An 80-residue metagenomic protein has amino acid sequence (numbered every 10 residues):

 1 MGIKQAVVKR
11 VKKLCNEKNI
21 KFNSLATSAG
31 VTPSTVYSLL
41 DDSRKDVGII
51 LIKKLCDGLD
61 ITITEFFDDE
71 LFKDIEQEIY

Functional and structural regions predicted by a protein language model:
M1, S38, E65-Y80: Short, charged recognition helix plus adjacent turn of helix-turn-helix-like nucleic-acid-binding domains
M1-K21: A short, Lys/Arg-rich alpha-helix, primarily the initiator
L14, S28, L39, D69: Residues in the recognition helix of alpha-helical DNA-binding motifs
C15, A26, C56: The alpha-helix within a helix-turn-helix
N19-S38: Short alpha-helical DNA-recognition segment
T32, S43, E70-D74: The DNA-recognition helices of helix-turn-helix-type DNA-binding domains
S43-K54: Short, basic-rich loop-to-helix N-cap that marks the start of a DNA-contacting helix
